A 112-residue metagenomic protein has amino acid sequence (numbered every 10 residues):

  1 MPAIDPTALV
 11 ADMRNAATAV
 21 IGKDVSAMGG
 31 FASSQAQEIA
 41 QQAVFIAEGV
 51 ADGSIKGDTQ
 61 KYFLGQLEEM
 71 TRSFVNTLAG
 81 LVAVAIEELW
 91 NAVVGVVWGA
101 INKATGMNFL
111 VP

Functional and structural regions predicted by a protein language model:
M1-P112: Cationic, hydrophobic amphipathic alpha-helical membrane-interacting segments
